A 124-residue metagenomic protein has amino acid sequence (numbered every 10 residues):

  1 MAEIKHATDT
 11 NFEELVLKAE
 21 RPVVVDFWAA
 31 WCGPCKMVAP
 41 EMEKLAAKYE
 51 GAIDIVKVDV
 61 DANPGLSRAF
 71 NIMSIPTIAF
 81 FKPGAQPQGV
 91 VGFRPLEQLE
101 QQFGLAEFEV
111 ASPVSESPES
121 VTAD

Functional and structural regions predicted by a protein language model:
I4-V23: A short beta-strand-turn-helix
T8, W28, D54-V56: Conserved Rossmann-like nucleotide-binding pocket used by diverse enzymes that bind dinucleotide cofactors
E20-R21, W28-W31, S74: Short pre-active-site segment immediately N-terminal to redox-active cysteine/selenocysteine motifs in thiol-based
V24-V25, I55, I78: Hydrophobic beta-strand anchors of alpha/beta hydrolase catalytic cores
P34-Y49: Typically the conserved alpha-helix immediately C-terminal to a functionally engaged Cys/Sec in thioredoxin-like
V58-L66: Structural microenvironment flanking redox-active thiols in thiol-disulfide oxidoreductases
S74, A79-V114: Non-catalytic, surface beta->alpha helical segment in thiol-disulfide oxidoreductase systems
P113-D124: Short acidic DE-rich linear segments
